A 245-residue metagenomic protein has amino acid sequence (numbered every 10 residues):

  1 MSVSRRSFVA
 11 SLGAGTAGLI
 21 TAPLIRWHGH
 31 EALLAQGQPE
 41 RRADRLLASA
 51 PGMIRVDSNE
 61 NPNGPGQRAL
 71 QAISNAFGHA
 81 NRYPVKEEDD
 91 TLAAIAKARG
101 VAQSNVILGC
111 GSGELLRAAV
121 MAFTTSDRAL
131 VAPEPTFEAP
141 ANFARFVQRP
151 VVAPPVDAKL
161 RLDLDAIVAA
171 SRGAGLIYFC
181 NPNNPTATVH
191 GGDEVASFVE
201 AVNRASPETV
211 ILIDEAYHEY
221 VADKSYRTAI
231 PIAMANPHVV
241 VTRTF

Functional and structural regions predicted by a protein language model:
M1-T16: N-terminal secretory signal peptides and thylakoid transit peptides that target proteins across membranes
L24-R82, G173: N-terminal "arm"/small-domain region of PLP-dependent enzymes with the aminotransferase-like
I54-V56, V131, V152, L212 (+1 more regions): Hydrophobic/aromatic beta-strand patches that form the interior of the parallel beta-sheet core in alpha/beta enzyme
D90-A129: Phosphate-binding glycine-rich loop
G111, R117, P135, V221-D223: Short N-terminal helix/helix-N-cap motif within the alpha/beta-hydrolase-1
A122-C180: PLP-dependent aminotransferase-like
L164-R172, T188-I211, E215-F245: Active-site pre-lysine segment of PLP-dependent enzymes
